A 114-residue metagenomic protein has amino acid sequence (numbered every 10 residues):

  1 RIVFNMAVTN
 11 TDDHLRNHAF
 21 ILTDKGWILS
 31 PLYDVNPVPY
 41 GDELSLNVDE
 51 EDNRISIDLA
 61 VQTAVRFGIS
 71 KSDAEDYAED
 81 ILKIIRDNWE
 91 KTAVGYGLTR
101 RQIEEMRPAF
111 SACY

Functional and structural regions predicted by a protein language model:
R1-L15, A19-Y114: Anionic ligand-binding catalytic core segments
